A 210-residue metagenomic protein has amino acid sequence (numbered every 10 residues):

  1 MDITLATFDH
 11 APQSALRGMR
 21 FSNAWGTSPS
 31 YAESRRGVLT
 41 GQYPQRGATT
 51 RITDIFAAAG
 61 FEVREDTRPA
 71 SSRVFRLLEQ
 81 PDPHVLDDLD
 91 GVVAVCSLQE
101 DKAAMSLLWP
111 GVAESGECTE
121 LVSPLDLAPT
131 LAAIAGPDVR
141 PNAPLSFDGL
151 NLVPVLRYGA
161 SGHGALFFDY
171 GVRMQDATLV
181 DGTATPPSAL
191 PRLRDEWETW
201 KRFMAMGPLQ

Functional and structural regions predicted by a protein language model:
M1-Q210: Formylglycine-dependent sulfatase
